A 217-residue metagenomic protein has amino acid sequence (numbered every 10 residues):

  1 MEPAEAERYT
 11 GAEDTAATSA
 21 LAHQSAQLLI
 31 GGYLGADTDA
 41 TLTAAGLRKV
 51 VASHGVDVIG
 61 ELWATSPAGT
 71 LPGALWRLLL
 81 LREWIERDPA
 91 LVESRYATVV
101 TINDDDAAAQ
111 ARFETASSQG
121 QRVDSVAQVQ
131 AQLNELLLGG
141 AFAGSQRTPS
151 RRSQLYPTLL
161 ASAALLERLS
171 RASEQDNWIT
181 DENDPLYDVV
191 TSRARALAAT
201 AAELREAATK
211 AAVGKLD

Functional and structural regions predicted by a protein language model:
M1-E83: N-terminal domain-start signal
K49-E135: Long, charge-patterned amphipathic interaction tracts in eukaryotic proteins
R95-A208: Helix-driven interaction modules
R205-D217: Short, charged, intrinsically disordered terminal tails
